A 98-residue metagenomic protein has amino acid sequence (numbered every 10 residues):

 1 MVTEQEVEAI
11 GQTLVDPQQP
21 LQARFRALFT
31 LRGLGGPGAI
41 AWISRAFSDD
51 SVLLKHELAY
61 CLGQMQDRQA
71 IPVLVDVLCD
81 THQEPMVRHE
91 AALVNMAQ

Functional and structural regions predicted by a protein language model:
V2-V15, G36-S48, D67-C79: Amphipathic alpha-helical scaffolding segments comprising HEAT/armadillo-like alpha-solenoid repeats
Q12, P17-L34: Alpha-helical segment of the N-proximal tetratricopeptide repeat
L14-P20, F47-L53, D80-M86: Short coil turns that connect the paired helices of HEAT/ARM alpha-solenoid repeats
R32, G63, M96-A97: Structural signature of alpha-helical solenoid repeat scaffolds
V52-G63: Generic detector of contiguous secondary-structure segments
R88-Q98: Short, intrinsically disordered, charge-balanced linker/junction segments flanking boundaries in proteins
